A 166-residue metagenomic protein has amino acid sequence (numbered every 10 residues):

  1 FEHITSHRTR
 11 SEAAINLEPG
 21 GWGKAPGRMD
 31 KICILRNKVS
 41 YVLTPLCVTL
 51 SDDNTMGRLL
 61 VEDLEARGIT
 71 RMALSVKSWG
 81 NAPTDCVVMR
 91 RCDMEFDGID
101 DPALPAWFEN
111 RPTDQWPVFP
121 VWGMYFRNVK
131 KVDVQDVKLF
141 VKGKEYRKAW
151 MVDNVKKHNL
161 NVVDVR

Functional and structural regions predicted by a protein language model:
F1-R8, G27-Y41, G57-G68, D85-F96 (+2 more regions): Right-handed parallel beta-helix
T5-L17, V39-V48, I69-S75, D97-A103 (+3 more regions): Short glycine/acidic-rich loop motifs that flank beta-strands on beta-rich extracellular proteins
L17, W22-P26, S51-D52, V76-N81 (+2 more regions): Extracellular beta-strand-rich solenoid/capping regions of secreted or surface-exposed proteins that bind or remodel
P19, I32-R36, L46-V48, L60-D63 (+2 more regions): N-terminal start-of-chain detector that recognizes signal peptides and the immediate post-cleavage beginning
T55-M56, G68-I69, A82-T84, F96-D97 (+3 more regions): Short, surface-exposed linear patches
D63-K77, F108-R111: Short, charged, low-hydrophobicity "junction" segments
P102-Q115: Feature marking well-ordered beta-strand scaffolds used for ligand recognition
P112-V118, Y146, K157-V165: Acidic, Ser/Thr- and Pro/Gly-rich intrinsically disordered regions that function as phosphorylation-regulated
